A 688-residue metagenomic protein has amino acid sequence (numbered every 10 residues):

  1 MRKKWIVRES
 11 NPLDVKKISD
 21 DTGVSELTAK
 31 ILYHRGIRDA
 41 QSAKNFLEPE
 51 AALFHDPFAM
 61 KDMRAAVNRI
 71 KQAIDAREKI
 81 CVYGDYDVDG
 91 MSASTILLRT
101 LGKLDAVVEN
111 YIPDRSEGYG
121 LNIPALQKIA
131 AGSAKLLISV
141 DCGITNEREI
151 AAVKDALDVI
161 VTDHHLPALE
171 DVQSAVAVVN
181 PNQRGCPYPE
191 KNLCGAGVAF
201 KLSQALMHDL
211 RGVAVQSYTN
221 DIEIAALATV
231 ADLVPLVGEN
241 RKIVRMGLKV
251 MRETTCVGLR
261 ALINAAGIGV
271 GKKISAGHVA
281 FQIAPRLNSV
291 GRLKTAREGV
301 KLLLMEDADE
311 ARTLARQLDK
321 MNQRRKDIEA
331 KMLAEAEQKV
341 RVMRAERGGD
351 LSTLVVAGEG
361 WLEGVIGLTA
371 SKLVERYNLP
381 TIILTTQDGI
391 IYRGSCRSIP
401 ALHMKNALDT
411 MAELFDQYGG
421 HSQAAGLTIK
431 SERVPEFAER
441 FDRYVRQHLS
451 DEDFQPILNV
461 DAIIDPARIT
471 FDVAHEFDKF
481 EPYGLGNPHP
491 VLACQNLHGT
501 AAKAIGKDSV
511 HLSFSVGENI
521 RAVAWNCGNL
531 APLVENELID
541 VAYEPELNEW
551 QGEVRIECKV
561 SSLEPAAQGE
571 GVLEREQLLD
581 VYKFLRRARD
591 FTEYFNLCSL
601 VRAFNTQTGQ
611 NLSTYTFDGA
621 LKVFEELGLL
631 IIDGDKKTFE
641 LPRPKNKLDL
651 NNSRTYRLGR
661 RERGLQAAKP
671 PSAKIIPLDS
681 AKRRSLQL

Functional and structural regions predicted by a protein language model:
M1-K3, E481: Catalytic domains of riboflavin
R2, R8-K135, K154-A156, H208-E436: Hydrophobic helix-and-loop "lid/oligomerization" segment in the mid-to-C-terminal part of catalytic domains
I96, V172-G212, Y218-V230: Short alpha-helices
G102, A130, R241-P285, S289-K339 (+3 more regions): Acidic, two-metal ion nucleic-acid-processing modules in DNA metabolism proteins
L126, I150-A151, L621: Short amphipathic alpha-helical segments and helix-helix/interface helices
V140-L193: Histidine/acidic-residue-rich, glycine-tolerant segments that coordinate divalent metal ions
H164-H165, L362, H421, H511: Histidine-centered active-site/metal-ligand motif
G197, G367, S371, V541: Short alpha-helical basic/polar micro-motif
